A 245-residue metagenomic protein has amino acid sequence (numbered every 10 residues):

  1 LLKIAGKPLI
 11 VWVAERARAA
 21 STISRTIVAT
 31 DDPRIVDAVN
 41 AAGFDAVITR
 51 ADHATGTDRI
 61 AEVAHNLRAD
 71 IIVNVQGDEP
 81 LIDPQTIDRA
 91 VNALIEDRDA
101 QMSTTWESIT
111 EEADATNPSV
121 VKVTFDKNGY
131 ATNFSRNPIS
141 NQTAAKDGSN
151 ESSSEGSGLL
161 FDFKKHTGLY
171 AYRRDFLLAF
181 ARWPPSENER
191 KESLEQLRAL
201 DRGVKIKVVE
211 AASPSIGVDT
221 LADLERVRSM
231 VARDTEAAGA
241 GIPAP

Functional and structural regions predicted by a protein language model:
L1-A29: N-terminal glycine-rich phosphate-binding loop and ensuing alpha1 helix
I23, A69, D97-A100, V204: Short, high-confidence coil segments that cap the C-terminus of an alpha-helix and link into the following beta-strand
T26-V28, I72, S103, A131 (+1 more regions): Hydrophobic/aromatic residues located in beta-strands of well-ordered beta-sheets within soluble catalytic
I27, P33-N92: Short phosphate-binding loop-to-helix
T30-D31, I82, Y172, D219: A conserved hydrophobic position in a structured secondary element of the catalytic/binding core that shapes
P84-S186: Conserved core of the sugar-phosphate nucleotidyltransferase
N150-P245: Conserved alpha/beta core of the MobA/IspD/sugar-nucleotide pyrophosphorylase nucleotidyltransferase superfamily
